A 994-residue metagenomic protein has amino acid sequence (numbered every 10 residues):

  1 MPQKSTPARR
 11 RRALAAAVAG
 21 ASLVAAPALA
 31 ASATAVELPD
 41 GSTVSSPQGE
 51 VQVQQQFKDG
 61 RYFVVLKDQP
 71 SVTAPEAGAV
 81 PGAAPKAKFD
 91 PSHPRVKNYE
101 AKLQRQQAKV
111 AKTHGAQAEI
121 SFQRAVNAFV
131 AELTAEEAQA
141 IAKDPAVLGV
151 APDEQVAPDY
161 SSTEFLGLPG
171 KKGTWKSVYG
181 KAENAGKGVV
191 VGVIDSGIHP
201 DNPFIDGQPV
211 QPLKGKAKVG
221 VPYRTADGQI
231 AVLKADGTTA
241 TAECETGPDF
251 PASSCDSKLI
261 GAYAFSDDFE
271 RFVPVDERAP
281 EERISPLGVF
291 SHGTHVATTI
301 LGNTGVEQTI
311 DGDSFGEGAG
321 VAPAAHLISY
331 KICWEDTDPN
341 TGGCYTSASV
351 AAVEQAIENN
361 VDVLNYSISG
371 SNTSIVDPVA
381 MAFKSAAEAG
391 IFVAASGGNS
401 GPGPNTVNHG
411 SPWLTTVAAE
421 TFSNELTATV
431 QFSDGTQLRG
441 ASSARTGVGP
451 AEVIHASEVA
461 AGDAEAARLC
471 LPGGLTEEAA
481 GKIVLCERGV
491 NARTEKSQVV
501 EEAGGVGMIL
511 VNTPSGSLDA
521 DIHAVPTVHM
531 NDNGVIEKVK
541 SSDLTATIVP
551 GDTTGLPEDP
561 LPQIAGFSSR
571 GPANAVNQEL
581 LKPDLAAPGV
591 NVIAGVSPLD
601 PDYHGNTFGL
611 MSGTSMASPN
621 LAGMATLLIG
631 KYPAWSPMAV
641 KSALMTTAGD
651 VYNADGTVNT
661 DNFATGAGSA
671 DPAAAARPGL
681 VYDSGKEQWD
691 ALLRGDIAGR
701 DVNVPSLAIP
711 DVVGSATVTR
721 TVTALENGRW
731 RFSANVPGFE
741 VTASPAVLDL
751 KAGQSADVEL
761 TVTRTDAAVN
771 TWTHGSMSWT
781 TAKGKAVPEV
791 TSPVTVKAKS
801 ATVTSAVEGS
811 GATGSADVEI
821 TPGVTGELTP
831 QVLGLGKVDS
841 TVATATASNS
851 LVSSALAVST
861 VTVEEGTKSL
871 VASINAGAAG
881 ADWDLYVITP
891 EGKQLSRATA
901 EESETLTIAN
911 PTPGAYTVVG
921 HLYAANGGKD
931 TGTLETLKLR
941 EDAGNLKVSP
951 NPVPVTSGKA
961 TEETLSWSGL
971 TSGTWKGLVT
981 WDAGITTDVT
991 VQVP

Functional and structural regions predicted by a protein language model:
P2, A30, V36-P39, A108-V190 (+2 more regions): Autoinhibitory propeptides
V36-D159, E726: Inhibitory N-terminal propeptides of secreted protease zymogens
L38, F57, A74-E76, K143-D144 (+12 more regions): Subtilisin-like serine protease catalytic core
L103, P248-P251, S257, A264 (+7 more regions): Protease-associated
G188-V189, Q208, C344-T346, Y366 (+4 more regions): Extracellular/luminal Protease-associated
A262-R278, A464, R488, P572-P619: Catalytic-core environment of secreted peptidases
A297-L301, G305, I332, R493-A524 (+7 more regions): Hydrolase catalytic cores
S347, A351, G398, E465-A466 (+8 more regions): Secreted peptidase-domain scaffold signal
